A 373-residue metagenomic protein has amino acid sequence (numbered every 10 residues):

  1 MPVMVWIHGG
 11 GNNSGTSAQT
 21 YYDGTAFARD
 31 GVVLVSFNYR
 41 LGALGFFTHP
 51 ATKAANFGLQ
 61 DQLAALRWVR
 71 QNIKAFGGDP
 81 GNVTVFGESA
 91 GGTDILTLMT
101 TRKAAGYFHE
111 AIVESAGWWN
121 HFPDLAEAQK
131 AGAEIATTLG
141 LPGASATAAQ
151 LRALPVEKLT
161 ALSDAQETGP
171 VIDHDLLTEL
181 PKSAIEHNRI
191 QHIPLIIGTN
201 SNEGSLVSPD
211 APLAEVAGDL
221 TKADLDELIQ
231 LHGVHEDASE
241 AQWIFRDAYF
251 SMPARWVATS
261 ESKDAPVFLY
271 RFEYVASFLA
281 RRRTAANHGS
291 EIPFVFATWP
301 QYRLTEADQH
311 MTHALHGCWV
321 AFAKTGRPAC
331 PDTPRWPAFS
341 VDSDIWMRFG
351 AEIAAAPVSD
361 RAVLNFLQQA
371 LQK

Functional and structural regions predicted by a protein language model:
M1-A144, A148, A184-S208, S260-S262 (+1 more regions): Serine-hydrolase-like catalytic core of hydrolytic proteins
F37, G45, F108-E110, G289-R303 (+1 more regions): Substrate-binding rim/cap in mid-to-C-terminal beta-strand-loop elements of soluble/periplasmic
R40-A43, F86-A90, R271-F278, P334-S340: Short, solvent-exposed turn/loop segments enriched in Gly/Ser/Thr/Pro and often Arg
Q60-L63, R67, T93, A126-K130 (+4 more regions): A structural signal for well-ordered alpha-helical segments within the folded catalytic domains of diverse enzymes
A64-K74, H313-P328, D332-R335: K/E-rich alpha-helical interaction surfaces of small helical-bundle regulatory domains
Q150-Q309, C318, T325: Substrate-gating cap/lid region and adjacent catalytic-acid/histidine neighborhood within extracellular/lumenal
S277, A329-A356: Mature extracytoplasmic/periplasmic domains
E352-K373: Tryptophan-rich aromatic "cage" segments
